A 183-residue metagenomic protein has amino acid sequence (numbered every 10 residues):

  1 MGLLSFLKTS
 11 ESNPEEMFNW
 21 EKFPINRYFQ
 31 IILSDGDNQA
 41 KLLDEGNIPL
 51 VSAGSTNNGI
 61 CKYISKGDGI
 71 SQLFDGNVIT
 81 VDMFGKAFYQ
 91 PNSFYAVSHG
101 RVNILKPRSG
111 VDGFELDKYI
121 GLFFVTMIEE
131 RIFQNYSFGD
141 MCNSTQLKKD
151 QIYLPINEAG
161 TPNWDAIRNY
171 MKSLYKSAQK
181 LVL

Functional and structural regions predicted by a protein language model:
M1, I120-L183: S-adenosyl-L-methionine
M1-G36, K41-N58, E158-L183: Non-catalytic DNA-recognition/assembly elements of restriction-modification systems
P24-Q151: DNA target-recognition domains and sequence-specific DNA-contacting regions of bacterial/archaeal
